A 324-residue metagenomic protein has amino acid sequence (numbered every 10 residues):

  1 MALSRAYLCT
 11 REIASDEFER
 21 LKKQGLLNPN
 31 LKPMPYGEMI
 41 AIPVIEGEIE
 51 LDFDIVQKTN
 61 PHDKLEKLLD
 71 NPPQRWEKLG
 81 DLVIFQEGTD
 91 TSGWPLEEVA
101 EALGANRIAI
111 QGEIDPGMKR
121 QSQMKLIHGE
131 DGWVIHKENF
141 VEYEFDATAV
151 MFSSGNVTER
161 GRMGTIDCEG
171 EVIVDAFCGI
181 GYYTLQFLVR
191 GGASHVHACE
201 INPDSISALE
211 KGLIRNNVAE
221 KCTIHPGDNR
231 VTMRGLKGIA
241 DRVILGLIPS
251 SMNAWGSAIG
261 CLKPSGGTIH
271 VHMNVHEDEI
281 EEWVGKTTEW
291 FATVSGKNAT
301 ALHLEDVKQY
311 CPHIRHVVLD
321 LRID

Functional and structural regions predicted by a protein language model:
M1-D324: SAM-dependent transferase fold signal centered on methyltransferase-like domains, encompassing both Class I
